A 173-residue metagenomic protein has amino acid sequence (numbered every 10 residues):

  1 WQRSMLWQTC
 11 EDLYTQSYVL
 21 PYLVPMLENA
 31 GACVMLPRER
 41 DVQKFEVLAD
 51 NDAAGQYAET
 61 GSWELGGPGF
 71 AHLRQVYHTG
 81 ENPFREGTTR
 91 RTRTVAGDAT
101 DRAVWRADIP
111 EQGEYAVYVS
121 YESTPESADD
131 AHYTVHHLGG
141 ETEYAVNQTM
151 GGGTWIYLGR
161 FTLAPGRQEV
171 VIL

Functional and structural regions predicted by a protein language model:
W1-L173: Extracytoplasmic
